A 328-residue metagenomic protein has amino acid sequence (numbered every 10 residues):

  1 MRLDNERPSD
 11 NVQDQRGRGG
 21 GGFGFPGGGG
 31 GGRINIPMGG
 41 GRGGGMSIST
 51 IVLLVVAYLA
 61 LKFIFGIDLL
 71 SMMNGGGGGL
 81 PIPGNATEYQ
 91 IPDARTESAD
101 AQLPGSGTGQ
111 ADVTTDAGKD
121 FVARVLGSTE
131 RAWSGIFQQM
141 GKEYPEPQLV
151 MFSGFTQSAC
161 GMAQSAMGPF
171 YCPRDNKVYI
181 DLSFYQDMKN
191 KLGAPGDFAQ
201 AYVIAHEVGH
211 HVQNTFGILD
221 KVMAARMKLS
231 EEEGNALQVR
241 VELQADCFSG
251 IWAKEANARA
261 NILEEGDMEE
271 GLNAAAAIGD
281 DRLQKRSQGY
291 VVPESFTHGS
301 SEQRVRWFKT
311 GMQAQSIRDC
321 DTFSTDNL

Functional and structural regions predicted by a protein language model:
M1-G107: Long amphipathic alpha-helical segments used for membrane anchoring, targeting, substrate engagement, or oligomerization
L103-K119: Acidic/histidine-rich, surface-exposed loop or edge segments in extracytoplasmic proteins
D120-Y144, N235-A236, R240-Q284: Short helix/loop segments within enzyme catalytic domains that coordinate or immediately flank catalytic cofactors
W133, I180, A199-T215, A245-D246 (+1 more regions): Active-site recognition of the HExxH zinc-binding catalytic motif
F155-D181: Catalytic zinc-binding patch centered on the HExxH motif and its immediate surroundings that defines zinc-dependent
F184-V203, E233-V239: Short pre-active-site segment immediately N-terminal to the catalytic Zn-binding motif
V208-M223, N257: Catalytic Zn2+-binding segment of zinc metalloproteases
I278-L328: Pan-zinc metallopeptidase signature
